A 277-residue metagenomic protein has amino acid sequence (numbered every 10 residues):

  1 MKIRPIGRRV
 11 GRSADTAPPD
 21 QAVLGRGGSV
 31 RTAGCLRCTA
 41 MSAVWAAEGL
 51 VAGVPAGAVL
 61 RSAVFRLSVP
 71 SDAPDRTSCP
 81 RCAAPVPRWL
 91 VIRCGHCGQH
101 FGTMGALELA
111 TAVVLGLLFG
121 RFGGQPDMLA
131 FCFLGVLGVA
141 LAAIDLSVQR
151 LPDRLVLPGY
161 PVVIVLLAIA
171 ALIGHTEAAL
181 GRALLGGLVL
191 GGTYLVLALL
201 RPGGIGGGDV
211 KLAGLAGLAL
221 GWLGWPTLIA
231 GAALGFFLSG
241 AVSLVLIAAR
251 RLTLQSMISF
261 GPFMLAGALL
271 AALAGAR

Functional and structural regions predicted by a protein language model:
K2-R277: A membrane-topology feature that recognizes alpha-helical transmembrane segments and their immediate juxtamembrane
